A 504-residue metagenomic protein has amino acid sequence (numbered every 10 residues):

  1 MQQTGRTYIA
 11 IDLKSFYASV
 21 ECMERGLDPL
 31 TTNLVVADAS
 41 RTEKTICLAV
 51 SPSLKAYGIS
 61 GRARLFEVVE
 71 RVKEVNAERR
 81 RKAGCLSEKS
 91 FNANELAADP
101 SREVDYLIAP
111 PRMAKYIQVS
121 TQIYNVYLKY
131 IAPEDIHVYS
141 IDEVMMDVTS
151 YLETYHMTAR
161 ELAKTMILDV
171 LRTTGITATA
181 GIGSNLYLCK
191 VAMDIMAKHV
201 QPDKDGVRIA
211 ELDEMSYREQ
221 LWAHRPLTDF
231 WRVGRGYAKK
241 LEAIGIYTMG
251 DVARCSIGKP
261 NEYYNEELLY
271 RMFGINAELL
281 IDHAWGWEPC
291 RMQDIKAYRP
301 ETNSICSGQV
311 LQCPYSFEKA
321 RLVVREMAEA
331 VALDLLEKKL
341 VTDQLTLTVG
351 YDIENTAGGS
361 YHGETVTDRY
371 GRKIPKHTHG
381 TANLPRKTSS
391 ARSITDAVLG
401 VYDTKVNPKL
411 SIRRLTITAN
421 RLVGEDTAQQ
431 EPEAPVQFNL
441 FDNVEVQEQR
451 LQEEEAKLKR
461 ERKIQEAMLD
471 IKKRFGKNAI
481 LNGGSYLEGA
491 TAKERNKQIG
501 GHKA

Functional and structural regions predicted by a protein language model:
M1-W285, P289-M292, L440, E445-A504: Gly/Gly-Pro- and Ser/Thr-rich, intrinsically disordered tail segments characteristic of DNA damage-repair and tolerance
Q3, A10, D229, Y237-I412: DNA-contacting surface of Y-family translesion DNA polymerases
K14-F16, S40-K44, Y351-T356, L422-E425: Short, charged/polar surface micro-motifs in flexible loops or helix N-caps
T32, A178, D343-L345, L415 (+1 more regions): Change "...and in nucleic-acid phosphodiester-cleaving endonucleases..." to "...and in nucleic-acid processing enzymes
M145, N383, T416: Short aromatic/hydrophobic contact patches that present stacked aromatics for nucleic-acid/ligand binding
S184-Y187, D282-A284, V341-I353, S411-V423 (+2 more regions): A glycine-rich phosphate-binding loop feature that marks nucleotide/adenosyl-phosphate handling sites
A357-Y361, D426-P432, K493: Short conserved micro-motifs at the rims of enzyme active sites and ligand-binding pockets
G400, T404-I464, L469-D470: C-terminal hydrophobic structural anchor segments that stabilize assembly/packing rather than catalytic chemistry
